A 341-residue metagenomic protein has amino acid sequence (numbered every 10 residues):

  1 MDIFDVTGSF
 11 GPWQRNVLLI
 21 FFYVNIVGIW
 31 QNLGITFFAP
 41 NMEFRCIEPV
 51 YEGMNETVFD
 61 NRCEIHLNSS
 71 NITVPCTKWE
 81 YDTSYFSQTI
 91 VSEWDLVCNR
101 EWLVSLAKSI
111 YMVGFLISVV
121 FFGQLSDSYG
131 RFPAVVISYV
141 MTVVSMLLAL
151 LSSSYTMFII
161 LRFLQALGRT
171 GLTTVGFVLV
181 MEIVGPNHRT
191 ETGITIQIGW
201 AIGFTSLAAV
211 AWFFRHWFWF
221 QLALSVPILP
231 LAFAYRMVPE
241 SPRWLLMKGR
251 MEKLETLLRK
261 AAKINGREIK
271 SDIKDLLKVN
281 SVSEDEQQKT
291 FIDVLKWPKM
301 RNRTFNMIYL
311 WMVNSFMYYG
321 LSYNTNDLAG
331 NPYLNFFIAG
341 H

Functional and structural regions predicted by a protein language model:
M1-R15, R62-W102, K263-G330: Flexible cytoplasmic loops linking transmembrane helices in multi-pass membrane transporters
V24-N32, M112-S118, R169-T174, V178 (+2 more regions): Glycine-rich segments within core transmembrane alpha-helices of 12-TM secondary carriers
P40-S128, Y139, L258: Extracellular (lumenal) ectodomains and large extracellular loops of multi-pass membrane proteins
P40-T77, E191, F213-S283: Central mid-sequence intracellular linker of multi-pass
G130, L151-T156, G168, F214-R215: Helix-breaking motifs and short loop linkers at transmembrane-helix boundaries and internal kinks in secondary membrane
V140-S153, F213: C-terminal ends and interior cores of transmembrane alpha-helices in multi-pass membrane transporters/permeases
S154-R162, W219-F220: Short hydrophobic/alpha-helical segments at membrane-entry points of transmembrane helices in Major Facilitator
